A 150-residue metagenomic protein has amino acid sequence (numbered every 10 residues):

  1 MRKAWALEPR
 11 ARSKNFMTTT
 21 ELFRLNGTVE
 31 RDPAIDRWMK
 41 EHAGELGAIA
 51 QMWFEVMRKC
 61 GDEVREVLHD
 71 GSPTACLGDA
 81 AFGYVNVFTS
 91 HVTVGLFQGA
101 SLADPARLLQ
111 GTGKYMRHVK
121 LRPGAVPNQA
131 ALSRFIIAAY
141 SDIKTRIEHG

Functional and structural regions predicted by a protein language model:
R2-G150: Charge-dense, helix-prone N-terminal extensions
